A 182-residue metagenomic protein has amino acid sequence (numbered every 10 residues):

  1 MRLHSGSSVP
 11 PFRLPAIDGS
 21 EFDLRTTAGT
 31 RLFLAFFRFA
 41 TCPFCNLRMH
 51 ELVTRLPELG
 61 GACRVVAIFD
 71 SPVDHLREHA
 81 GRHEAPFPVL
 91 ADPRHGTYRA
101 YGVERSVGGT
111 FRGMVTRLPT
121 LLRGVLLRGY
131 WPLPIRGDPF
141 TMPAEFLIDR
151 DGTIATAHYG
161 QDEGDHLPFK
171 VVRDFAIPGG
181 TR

Functional and structural regions predicted by a protein language model:
M1-R25: N-terminal "domain-start" segment that seeds a small globular fold
V9-P10, F33, M142-A144: Short loop/turn microsegments at loop-to-beta-strand junctions
I17, A28-G29, D151: Short strand-connecting beta-turns/loops that link adjacent beta-strands
L24-V53: Short active-site neighborhood of thiol/selenol oxidoreductases, capturing the structured segment around
F37, F69, D149: Short beta-strand/turn micro-motifs composed of small residues that flank or help shape donor/cofactor-binding pockets
R48-A100: Structural microenvironment flanking redox-active thiols in thiol-disulfide oxidoreductases
D92-G164: Thiol/selenol-based redox catalytic cores and closely related redox-interacting motifs
E163-P178: A short, polar/charged loop-to-alpha-helix boundary motif
